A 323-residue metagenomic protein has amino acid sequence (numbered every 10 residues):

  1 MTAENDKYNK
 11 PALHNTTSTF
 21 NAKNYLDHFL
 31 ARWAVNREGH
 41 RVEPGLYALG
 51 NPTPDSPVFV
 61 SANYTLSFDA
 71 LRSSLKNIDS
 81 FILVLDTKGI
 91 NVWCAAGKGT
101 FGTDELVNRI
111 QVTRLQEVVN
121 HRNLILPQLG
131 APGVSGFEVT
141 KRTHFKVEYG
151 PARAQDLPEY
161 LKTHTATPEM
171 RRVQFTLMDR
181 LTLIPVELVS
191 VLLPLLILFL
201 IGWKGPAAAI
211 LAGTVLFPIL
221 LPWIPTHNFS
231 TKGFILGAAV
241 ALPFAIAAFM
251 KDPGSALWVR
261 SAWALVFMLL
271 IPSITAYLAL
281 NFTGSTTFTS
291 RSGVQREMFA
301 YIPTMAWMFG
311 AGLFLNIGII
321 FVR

Functional and structural regions predicted by a protein language model:
M1-P151: Soluble N-terminal domains of membrane-associated systems
T2-K7, H28-F29, D156-Y160, E169 (+2 more regions): Catalytic or ion-coupling anion/metal-binding cores of large enzyme and transporter domains
R41-L46, M170-E187: Cytosolic juxtamembrane amphipathic/interface segments immediately preceding and feeding into a transmembrane helix
V139-R172: Extended, hydrophilic extramembrane loops/domains of integral membrane proteins
T163-R180, T287-R296: Non-transmembrane, extramembrane segments of multi-pass ion/lipid transporters
L181-P253: Core alpha-helical transmembrane segments of integral membrane proteins
P218, F234-R323: Generic detector of multi-pass transmembrane helix bundles and their immediately adjacent loops in polytopic membrane
